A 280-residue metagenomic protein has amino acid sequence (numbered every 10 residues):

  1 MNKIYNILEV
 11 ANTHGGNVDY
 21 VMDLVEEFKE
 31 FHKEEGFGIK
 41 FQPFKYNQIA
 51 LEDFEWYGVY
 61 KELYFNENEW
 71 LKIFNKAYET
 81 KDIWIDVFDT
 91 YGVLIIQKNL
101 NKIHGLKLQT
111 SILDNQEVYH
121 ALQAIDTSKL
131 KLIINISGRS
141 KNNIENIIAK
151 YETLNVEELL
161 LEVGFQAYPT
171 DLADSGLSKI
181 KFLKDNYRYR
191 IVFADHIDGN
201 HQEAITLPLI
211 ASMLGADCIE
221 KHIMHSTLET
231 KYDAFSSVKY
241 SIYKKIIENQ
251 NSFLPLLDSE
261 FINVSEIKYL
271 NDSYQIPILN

Functional and structural regions predicted by a protein language model:
M1-N280: Catalytic cores and adjacent flexible loops of soluble metabolic enzymes that perform enolate/carbanion chemistry on
